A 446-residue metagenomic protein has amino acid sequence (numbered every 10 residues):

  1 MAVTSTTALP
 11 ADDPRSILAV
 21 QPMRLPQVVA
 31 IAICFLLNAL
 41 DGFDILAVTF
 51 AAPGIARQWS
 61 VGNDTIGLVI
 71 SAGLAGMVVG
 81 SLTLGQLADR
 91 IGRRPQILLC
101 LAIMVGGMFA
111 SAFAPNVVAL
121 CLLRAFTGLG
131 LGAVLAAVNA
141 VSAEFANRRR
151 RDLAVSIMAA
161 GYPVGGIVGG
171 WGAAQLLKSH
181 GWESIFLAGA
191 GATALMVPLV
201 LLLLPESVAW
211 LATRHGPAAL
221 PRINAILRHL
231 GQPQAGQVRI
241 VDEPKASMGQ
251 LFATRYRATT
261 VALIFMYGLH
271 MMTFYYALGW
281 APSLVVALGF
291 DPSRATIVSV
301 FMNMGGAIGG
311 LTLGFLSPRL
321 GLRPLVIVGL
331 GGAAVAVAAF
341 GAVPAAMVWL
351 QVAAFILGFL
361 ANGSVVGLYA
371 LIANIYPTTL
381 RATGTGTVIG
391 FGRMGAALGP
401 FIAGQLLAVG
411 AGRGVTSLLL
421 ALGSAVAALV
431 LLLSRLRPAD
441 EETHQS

Functional and structural regions predicted by a protein language model:
M1-V20, L203-Y256, E442-S446: Intracellular cytosolic loops and amphipathic helices of Major Facilitator Superfamily
V48-T49, F252-G310: Extracytoplasmic gate region of multi-pass secondary transporters
I55-A56, L87-A88, G172-H180, V285-V286 (+2 more regions): Interfacial helix-cap and linker-helix signal at transmembrane-aqueous boundaries of multi-pass secondary transporters
S60, G92, F113-A119, G130 (+3 more regions): Helix-breaking motifs and short loop linkers at transmembrane-helix boundaries and internal kinks in secondary membrane
V79-V117: Conserved MFS/SLC helix-loop-helix module at the cytosolic interface between two early adjacent transmembrane helices
L123-A160: Cytoplasmic helix-loop-helix junction between adjacent transmembrane helices in 12-TM secondary transporters
M158, Y162-T213: Helix-loop-helix hairpin linking two adjacent transmembrane segments in secondary transporters
K178-A190, A408-L422: A membrane-interface helix-boundary motif in multi-pass transporters
